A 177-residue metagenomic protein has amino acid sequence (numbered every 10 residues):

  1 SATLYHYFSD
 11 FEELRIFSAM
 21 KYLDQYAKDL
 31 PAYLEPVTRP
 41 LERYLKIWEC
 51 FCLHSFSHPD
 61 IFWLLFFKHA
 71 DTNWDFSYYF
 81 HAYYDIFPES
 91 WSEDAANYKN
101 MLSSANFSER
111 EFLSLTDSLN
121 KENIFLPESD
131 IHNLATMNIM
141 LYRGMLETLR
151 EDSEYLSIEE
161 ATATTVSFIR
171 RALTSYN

Functional and structural regions predicted by a protein language model:
S1-E13, F17: Helix-turn-helix
F11, S18, Y22, Y26 (+5 more regions): Hydrophobic/aromatic residues within well-ordered alpha-helical segments
E13-L53, S57, L64: Alpha-helical structural segments
C50, H54, H58, L141-T148: Amphipathic alpha-helical interface segments
F51-F56, A70, N120, I169: Helix-loop "lid/cap" segments that line or gate small-molecule binding pockets
W63-F66, P127-E128: Short, hydrophobic secondary-structure boundary micro-motifs
T72-K121: Amphipathic alpha-helical packing segments from all-alpha helical-bundle domains
A105-N177: C-terminal peripheral helix-coil segments that are non-catalytic and often amphipathic
